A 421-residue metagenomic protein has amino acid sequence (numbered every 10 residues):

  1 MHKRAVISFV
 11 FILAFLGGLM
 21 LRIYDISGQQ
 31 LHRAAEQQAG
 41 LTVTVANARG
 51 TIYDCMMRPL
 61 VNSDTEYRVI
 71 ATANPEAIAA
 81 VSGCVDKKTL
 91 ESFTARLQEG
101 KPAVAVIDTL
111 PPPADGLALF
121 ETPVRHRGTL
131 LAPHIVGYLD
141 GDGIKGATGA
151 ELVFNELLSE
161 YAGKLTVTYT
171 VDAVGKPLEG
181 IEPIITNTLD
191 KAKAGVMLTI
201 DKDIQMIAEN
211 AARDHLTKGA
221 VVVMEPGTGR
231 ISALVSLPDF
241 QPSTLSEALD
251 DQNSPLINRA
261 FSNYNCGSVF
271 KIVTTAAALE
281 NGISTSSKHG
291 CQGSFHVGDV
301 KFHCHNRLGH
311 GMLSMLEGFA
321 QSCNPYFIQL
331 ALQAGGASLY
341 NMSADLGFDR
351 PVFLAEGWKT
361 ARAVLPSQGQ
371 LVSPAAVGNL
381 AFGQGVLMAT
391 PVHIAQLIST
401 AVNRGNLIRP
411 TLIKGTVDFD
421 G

Functional and structural regions predicted by a protein language model:
M1-Q30: Hydrophobic alpha-helical transmembrane signal-anchor segments
G28-T44, R58, N62-V85, G180-A192 (+4 more regions): Short pre-catalytic segments that frame enzyme active sites
A46, Y53-D54, Y161-L165, Y169-V171 (+3 more regions): Hydrophobic alpha-helical segments, especially N-terminal targeting/anchoring helices
A48, H126-L130, G229: Cytochrome P450 substrate-recognition site 1
A48, T65-Y67, D115, L131-H134 (+4 more regions): Envelope-exposed proteins and targeting segments
G50-I52, L198, N263: Short beta-strand segments of a lipoyl-like beta-sandwich/carrier module
P59-V61, E225-S268, V273-G421: Beta-lactam-recognizing serine transpeptidase/beta-lactamase-like catalytic domain environment
N62, P75, A80-G83, K87-K193: Small/polar-residue-rich segments within soluble enzyme cores
